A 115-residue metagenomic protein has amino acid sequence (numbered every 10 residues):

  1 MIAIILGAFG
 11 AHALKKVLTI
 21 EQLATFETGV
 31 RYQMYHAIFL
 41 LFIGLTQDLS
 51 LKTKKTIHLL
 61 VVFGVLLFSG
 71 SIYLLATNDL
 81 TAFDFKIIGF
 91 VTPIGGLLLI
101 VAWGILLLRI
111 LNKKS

Functional and structural regions predicted by a protein language model:
M1-S115: Polytopic transmembrane helical bundles with strong interfacial aromatic enrichment
